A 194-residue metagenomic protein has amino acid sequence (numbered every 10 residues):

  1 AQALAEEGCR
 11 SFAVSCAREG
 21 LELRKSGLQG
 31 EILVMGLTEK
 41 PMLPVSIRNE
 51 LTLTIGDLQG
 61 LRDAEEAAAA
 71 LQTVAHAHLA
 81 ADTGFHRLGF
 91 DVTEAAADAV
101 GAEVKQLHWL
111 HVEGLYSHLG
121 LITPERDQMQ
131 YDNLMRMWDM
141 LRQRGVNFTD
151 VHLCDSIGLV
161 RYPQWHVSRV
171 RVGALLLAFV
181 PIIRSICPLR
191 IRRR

Functional and structural regions predicted by a protein language model:
A1-E7, R62, E66-A67, V74-H76 (+1 more regions): Active-site loop/helix belt of alpha/beta enzymes
A1-L51, I55-A64: N-terminal active-site wall of soluble small-molecule enzyme domains
E19, L23, T38-P41, A81 (+3 more regions): Residue-level signal for well-ordered alpha-helical segments
K25-G27, V45-S46, A68-A69, M137 (+1 more regions): Charge-rich, low-complexity amphipathic helices in intrinsically disordered tails/linkers adjacent to domains
M35, G56, A80-D82, V172-G173: Generic beta-sheet signal
I55-D57, A70-T73, A77: Replace "Mg2+/Mn2+-dependent" with "divalent metal-dependent
